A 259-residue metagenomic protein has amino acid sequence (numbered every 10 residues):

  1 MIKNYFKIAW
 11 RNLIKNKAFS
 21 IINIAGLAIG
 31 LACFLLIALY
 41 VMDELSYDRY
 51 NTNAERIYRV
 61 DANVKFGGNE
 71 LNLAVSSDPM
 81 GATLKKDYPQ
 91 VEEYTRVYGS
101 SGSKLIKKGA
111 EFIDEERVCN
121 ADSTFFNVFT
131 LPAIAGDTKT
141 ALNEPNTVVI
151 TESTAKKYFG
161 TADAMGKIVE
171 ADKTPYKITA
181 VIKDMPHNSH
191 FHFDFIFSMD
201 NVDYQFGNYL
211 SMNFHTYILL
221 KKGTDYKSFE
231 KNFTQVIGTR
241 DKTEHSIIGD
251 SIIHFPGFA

Functional and structural regions predicted by a protein language model:
M1-L31: N-terminal Sec/SRP start-transfer signal
N4, I8, K15, D78-A82 (+3 more regions): Generic recognition of well-ordered alpha-helical segments within structured catalytic/regulatory domains
A18, P89-E93, D163: Glycine-centered tight turns that cap/initiate beta-strands
G26, R59, H215-Y217: Short aromatic/hydrophobic contact patches that present stacked aromatics for nucleic-acid/ligand binding
I29-Y58: Alpha-helical transmembrane segments
Y58-A62, S77-I134, R240-D241: Short amphipathic beta-strand/extended segments in non-transmembrane regions
C119-I134, N146-A259: Mid-to-C-terminal secondary-structure elements that act as membrane-proximal/extracytoplasmic interface segments
